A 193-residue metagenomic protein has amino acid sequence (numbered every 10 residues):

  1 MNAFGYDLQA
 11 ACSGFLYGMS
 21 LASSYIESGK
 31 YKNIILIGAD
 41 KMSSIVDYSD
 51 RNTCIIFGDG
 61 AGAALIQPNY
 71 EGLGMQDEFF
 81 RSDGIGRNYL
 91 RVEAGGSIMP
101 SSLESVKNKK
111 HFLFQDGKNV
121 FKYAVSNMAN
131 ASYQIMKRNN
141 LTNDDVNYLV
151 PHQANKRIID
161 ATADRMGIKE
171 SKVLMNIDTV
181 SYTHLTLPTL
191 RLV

Functional and structural regions predicted by a protein language model:
M1-Q9, S43-S49, I168-N176: Glycine/charged-rich beta-loop-alpha catalytic/anionic-binding loops adjacent to active sites
G5-F15, I56, N176-Y182: Active-site nucleophile and cofactor-binding loops and adjacent substrate-binding regions of central metabolic enzymes
A10-S13, G38-S43, R81-D83, T179-S181: Acidic, glycine-rich active-site loops and adjacent beta-strand->loop/helix elements that engage anionic groups
Y25-A61: Flexible, glycine-rich active-site loops centered on histidine and acidic residues that chelate a metal or position
D50-K122, S126, N130: Condensing-enzyme catalytic core mediating Claisen C-C bond formation in acyl metabolism
A131-D145: Phosphate/pyrophosphate-binding loops at sites that engage ATP/ADP/AMP, CoA/4′-phosphopantetheine, polyphosphate
V146-R165, S181: Glycine-rich phosphate-binding loops at beta-strand->alpha-helix junctions
T183-T189: Conserved small/polar residues in nucleotide/adenosyl-binding loops
